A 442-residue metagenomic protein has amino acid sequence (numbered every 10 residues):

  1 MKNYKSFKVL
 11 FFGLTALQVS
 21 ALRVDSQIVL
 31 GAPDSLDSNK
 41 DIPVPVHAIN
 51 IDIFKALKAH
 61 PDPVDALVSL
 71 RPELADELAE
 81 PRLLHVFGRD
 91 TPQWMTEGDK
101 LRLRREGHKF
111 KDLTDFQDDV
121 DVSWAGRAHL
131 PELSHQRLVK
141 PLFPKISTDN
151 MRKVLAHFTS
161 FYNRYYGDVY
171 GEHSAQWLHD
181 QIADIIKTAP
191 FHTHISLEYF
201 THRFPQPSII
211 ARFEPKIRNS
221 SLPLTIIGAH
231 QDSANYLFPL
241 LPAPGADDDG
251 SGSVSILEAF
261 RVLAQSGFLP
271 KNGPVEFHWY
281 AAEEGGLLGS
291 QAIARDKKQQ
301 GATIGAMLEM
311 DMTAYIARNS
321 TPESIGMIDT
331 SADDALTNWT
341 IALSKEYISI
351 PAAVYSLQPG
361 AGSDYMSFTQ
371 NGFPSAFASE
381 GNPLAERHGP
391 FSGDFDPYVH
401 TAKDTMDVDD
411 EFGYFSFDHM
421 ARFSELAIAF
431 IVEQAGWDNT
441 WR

Functional and structural regions predicted by a protein language model:
F12-S35: N-terminal signal peptide
D112-D168: N-terminal hydrophobic or amphipathic helices/low-complexity stretches enriched in small/hydrophobic/Pro/Gly
R137-I146, T159-G171, S196-Y199, P239-D249 (+5 more regions): Second-shell loop/turn segments in exported
N150-E214: A non-catalytic alpha/beta surface segment that caps or lines the substrate-entry region of metallo-dependent hydrolase
N163-Y166, H202-P205, P215-R218, Q231-N235 (+6 more regions): Solvent-exposed loop/turn segments at secondary-structure junctions within structured extracellular/periplasmic domains
T193-L241: Acidic/His- and Gly-rich active-site-bordering loop/insert found across diverse amide/peptide-bond hydrolases
P205-S208, F238-W339, D364-Y365: Acidic/histidine-rich catalytic neighborhood of metal-dependent amide-processing enzymes
Y315-R442: Active-site-adjacent substrate-binding region of metalloamidase/peptidase-like peptide-processing proteins
